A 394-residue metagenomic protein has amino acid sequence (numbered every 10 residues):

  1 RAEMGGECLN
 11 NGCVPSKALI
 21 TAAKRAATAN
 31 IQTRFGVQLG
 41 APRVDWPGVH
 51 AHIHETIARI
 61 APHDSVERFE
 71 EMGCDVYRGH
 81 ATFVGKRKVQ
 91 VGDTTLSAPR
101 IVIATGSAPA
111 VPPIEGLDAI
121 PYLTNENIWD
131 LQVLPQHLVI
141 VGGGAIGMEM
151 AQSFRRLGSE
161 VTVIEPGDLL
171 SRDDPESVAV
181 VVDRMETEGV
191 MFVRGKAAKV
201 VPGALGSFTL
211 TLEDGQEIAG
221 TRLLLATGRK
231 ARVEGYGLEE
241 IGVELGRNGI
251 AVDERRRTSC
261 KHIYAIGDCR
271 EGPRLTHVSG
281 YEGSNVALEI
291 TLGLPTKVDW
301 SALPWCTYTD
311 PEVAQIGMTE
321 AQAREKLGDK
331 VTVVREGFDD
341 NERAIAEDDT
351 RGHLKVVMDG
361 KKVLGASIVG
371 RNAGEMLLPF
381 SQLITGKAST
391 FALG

Functional and structural regions predicted by a protein language model:
R1-A2, V141-G144, P166, D268: Glycine-rich Rossmann-fold phosphate-binding loop(s) that bind the pyrophosphate of adenine dinucleotide cofactors
R1-L134, G167-S171, P175-E188, V193 (+4 more regions): Glycine-rich flavin
A2, E7-L9, V14, A18-T28 (+2 more regions): Flexible, glycine-rich terminal cap/loop adjacent to redox cofactors in electron-transfer oxidoreductases
L9, Y77, T211, L245 (+4 more regions): Hydrophobic alpha-helical segments, especially N-terminal targeting/anchoring helices
C13, T105-E160, I164, E188 (+2 more regions): Glycine-rich dinucleotide-binding loop and its adjacent helix/turn
Q38, D75, P121, E160 (+4 more regions): Conserved beta-strand segments of alpha/beta enzyme cores
A81-T82, L96-G106, V139-V141, V161 (+4 more regions): Short hydrophobic core segments
D118-L134, E217-L292: FAD-site-proximal beta/loop scaffold in flavoenzymes
